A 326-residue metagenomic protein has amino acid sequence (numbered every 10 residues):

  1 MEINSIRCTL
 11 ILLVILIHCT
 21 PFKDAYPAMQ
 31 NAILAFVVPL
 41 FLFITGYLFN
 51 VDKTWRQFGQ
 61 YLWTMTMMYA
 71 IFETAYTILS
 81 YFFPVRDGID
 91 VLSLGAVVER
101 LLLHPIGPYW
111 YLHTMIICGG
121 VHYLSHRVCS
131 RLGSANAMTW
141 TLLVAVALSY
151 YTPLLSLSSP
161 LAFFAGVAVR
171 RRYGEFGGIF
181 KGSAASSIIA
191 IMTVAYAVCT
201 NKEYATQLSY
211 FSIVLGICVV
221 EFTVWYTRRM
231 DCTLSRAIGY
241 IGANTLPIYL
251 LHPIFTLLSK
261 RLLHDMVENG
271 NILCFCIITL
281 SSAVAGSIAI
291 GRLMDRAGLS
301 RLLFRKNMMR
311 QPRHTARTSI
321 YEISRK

Functional and structural regions predicted by a protein language model:
M1-V51, M65-T74: Functionally critical transmembrane alpha-helices in membrane proteins and complexes, commonly lining
L12-C19, F72-A75, W140-L154, S187-K202 (+1 more regions): Aromatic-anchored segments of alpha-helical transmembrane domains
Y26-V38, R100-H113, A147-A165, G178 (+1 more regions): Interfacial loop-to-helix transition and helix-capping segments at the boundaries of transmembrane helices
A35-P39, D52-G107, T114, C118 (+4 more regions): Transmembrane alpha-helical segments and their boundary/interface "anchor" motifs in multi-pass integral membrane
F43-N50, C118, H122-H126, S159-E175 (+3 more regions): Hydrophobic transmembrane alpha-helices
G119-L143, Y151, A168-A185: Solvent-exposed interhelical
P160-A162, G174-P247, L251-I278: Alpha-helical transmembrane segments and terminal signal-anchor/GPI-anchor hydrophobic tails, characterized by long
T227-G239, F255-K326: C-terminal "closing" transmembrane helix and its immediate cytosolic amphipathic cap in multi-pass membrane proteins
